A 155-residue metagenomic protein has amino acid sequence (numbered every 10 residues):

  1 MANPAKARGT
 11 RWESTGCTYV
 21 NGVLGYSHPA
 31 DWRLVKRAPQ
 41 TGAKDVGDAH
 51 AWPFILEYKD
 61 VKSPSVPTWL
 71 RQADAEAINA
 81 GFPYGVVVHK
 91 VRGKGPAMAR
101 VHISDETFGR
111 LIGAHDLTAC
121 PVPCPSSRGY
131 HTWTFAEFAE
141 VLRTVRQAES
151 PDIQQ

Functional and structural regions predicted by a protein language model:
M1-Q155: Catalytic phosphate/metal-binding cores of nucleic-acid and nucleotide-processing enzymes, i.e., regions that mediate
